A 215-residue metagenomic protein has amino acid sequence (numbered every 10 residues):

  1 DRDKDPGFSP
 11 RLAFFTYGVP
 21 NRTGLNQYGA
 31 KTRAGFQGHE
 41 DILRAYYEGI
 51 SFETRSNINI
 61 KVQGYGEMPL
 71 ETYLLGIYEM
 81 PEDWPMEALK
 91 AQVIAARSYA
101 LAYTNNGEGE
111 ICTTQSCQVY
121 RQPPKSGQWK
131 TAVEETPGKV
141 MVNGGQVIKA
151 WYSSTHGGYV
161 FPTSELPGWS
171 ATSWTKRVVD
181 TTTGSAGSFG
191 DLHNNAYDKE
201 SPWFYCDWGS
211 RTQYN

Functional and structural regions predicted by a protein language model:
D1-N215: Conserved, single-site charged/polar hotspot
